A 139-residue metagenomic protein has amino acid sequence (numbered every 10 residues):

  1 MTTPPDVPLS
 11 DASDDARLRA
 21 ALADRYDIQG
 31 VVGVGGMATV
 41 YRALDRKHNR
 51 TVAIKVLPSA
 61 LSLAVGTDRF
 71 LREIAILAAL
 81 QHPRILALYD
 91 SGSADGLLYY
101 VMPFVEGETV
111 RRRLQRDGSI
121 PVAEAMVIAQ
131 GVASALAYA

Functional and structural regions predicted by a protein language model:
T2-A139: Conserved ATP-binding/catalytic core of the eukaryotic-like protein kinase fold, especially serine/threonine kinases
